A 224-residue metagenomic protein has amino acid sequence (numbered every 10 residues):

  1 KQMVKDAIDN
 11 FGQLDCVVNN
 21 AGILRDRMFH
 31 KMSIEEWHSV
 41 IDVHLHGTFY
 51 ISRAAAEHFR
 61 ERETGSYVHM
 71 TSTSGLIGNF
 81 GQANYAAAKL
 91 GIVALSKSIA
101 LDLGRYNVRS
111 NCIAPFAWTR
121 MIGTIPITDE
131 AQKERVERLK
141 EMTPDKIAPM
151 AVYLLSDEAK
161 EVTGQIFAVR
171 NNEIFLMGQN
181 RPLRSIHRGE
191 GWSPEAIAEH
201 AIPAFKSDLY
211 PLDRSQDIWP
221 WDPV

Functional and structural regions predicted by a protein language model:
D6-N19, R25, T64, R109: A glycine-rich helix->loop->beta "capping" turn within Rossmann-like NAD(P)(H)-dependent oxidoreductase domains
G12, E57-E61, I77, V93 (+2 more regions): Active-site-adjacent segment of SDR/Rossmann-fold oxidoreductases
M28-F29, E36-I41: Substrate-binding pocket helix/loop in short-chain dehydrogenase/reductase
H30, I77-N84, R105: Active-site loop immediately N-terminal to the catalytic Tyr-X3-Lys motif of short-chain dehydrogenase/reductase
S52, A88, S96: Active-site helix of classical SDR
S72: Residue(s) in the substrate-gating loop at a strand-loop-helix junction that position the organic substrate next
K133-V224: C-terminal helical subdomain
